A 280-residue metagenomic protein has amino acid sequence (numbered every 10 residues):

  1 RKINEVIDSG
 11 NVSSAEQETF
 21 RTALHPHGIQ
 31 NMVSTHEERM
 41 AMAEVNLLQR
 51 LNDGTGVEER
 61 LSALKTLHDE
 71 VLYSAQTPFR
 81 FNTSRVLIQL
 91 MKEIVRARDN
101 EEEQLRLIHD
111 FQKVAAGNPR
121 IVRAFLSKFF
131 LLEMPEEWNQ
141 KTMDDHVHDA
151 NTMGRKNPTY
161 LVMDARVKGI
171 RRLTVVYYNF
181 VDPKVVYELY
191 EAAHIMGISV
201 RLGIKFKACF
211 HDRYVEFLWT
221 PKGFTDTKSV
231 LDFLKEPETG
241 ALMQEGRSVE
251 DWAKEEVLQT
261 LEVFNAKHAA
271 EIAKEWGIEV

Functional and structural regions predicted by a protein language model:
R1-Y214, P221-T225, L234: An N-terminally biased module of ancient metal coordination in phosphate/nucleic-acid-related enzymes
S9-T19, A23-P26, S34, S229-V280: Non-catalytic, alpha-helical, charged scaffold/linker segments that couple or flank catalytic or architectural cores
V181-Y190, F217, M243-R247, Q259-V263: Noncatalytic linker/hinge segments flanking ATPase motor cores
